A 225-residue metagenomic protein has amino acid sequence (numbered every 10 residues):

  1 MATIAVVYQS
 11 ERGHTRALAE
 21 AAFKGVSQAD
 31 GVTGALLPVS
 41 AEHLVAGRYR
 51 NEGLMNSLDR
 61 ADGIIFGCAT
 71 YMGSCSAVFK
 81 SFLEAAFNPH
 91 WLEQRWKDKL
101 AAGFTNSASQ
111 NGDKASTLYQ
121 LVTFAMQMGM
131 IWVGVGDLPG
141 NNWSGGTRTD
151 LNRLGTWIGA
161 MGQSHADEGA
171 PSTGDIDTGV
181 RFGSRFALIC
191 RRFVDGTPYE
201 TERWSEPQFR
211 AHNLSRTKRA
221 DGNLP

Functional and structural regions predicted by a protein language model:
M1-R95, G145, H165-P225: N-terminal beta1-alpha1-beta2 submodule of the flavodoxin-like/Rossmannoid cofactor-binding fold
E11, A61, I65, Y71 (+7 more regions): Short glycine/serine/threonine-biased micro-segments
G25, G63, A77, D98 (+5 more regions): Glycine-centered flexibility motif
Y49-E52, T147-G162: Short, flexible, mixed-charge acidic loops at enzyme active sites
K99-N152: Short, glycine-/small-residue-rich phosphate/pyrophosphate-handling segment
N106-S109, A160-A170: Phosphate-binding/catalytic loops
Q127-M130, L138-P139, S164, T217-G222: Short, highly charged low-complexity linear segments
